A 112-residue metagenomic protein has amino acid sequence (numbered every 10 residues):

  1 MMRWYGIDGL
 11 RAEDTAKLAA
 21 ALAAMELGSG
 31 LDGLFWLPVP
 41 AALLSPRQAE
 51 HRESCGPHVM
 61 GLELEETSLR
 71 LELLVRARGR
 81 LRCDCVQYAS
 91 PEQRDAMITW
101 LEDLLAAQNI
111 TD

Functional and structural regions predicted by a protein language model:
M1, Y5-G6, G30-L34, Q93: Long, compositionally biased, intrinsically disordered segments
M1-A20: Terminal, regulation- and interaction-focused segments at domain boundaries
D8, W36-P38, E63, E72: Residues in well-ordered beta-strands of folded domains
E13-A16, L44-S45, R78-R82: Short, surface-exposed beta-strand/loop "edge" segments at domain boundaries and coil↔beta transitions
K17, A23-V59: Ser/Thr-rich, low-complexity intrinsically disordered terminal regions
A20-G28, D103-I110: Short, intrinsically disordered, mixed-charge
E53-D112: C-terminal basic regulatory modules in eukaryotic proteins
